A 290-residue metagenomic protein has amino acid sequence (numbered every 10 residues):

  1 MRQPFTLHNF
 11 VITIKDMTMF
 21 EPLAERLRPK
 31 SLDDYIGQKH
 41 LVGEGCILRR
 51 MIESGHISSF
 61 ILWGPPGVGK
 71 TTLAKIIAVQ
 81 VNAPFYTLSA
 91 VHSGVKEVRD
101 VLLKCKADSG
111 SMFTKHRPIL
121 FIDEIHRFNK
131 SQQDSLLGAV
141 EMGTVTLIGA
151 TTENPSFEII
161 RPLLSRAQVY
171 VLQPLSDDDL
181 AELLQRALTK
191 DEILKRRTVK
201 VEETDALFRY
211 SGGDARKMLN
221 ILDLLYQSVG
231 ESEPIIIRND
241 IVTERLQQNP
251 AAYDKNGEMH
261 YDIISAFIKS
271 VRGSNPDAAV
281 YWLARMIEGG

Functional and structural regions predicted by a protein language model:
M19-F60, K104: Pre-Walker A (pre-P-loop) alpha-helix and adjacent loop at the N terminus of AAA/AAA+ ATPase modules, a conserved
G43-G45, F85-P118: Short glycine-rich substrate-engagement loop in P-loop NTPases that contacts/grips substrate
R50-L88, L137-G138: Walker A/P-loop
S89, Q168-A181: Conserved AAA+ ATPase "SRH/arginine-finger" region at the nucleotide-binding site
L137-G138, N154-R166: Short regulatory helix/loop adjacent to the ATP-binding pocket of P-loop NTPases
R166, D179-K195, L224-S228: Conserved AAA+ ATPase "sensor/coupling" helix adjacent to the nucleotide-binding pocket
D205-Y210, R216-E231, T243, S265-K269 (+1 more regions): C-terminal helical "lid" of AAA+/P-loop NTPase domains
R238-G290: C-terminal engagement/docking regions of AAA+ P-loop ATPases
